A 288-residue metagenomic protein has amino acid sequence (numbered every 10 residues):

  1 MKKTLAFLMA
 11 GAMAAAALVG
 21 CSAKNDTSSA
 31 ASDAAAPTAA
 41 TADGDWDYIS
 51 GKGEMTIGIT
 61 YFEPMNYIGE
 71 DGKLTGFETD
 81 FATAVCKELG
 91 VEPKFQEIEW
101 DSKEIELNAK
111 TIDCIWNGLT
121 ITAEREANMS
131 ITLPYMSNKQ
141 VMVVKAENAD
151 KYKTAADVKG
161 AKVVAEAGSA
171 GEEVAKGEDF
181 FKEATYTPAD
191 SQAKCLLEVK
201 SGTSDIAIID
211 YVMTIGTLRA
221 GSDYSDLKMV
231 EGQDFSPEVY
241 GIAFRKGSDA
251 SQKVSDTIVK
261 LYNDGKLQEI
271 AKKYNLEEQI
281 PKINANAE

Functional and structural regions predicted by a protein language model:
L18-S32: Bacterial lipoprotein signal-peptidase II cleavage site
A39-D43, A170-T187, S225-V230, I258-E288: Ligand-binding clefts/hinges and TM-proximal coupling segments of bilobed small-molecule sensing domains
A39-G118: Extracytoplasmic small-molecule ligand-binding "clamshell" domains of the periplasmic binding protein/Venus flytrap
K87-E88, Q96-E97, D101-C114, N128-S130 (+3 more regions): Short helices/loops that flank or line small-molecule/ion binding pockets
S102, L119-A127, V174-G177, K200-S201 (+1 more regions): A ligand-binding cleft/hinge motif common to bilobed small-molecule-binding domains
S130-S137, T187, Y224-S236, K246 (+1 more regions): Short beta-strand->loop
V141-K151, P237-T257: A bilobed periplasmic-binding-protein/Venus flytrap-type ligand-binding module shared by bacterial periplasmic
K145-V163: Flexible hinge/capping segments at coil-to-helix
